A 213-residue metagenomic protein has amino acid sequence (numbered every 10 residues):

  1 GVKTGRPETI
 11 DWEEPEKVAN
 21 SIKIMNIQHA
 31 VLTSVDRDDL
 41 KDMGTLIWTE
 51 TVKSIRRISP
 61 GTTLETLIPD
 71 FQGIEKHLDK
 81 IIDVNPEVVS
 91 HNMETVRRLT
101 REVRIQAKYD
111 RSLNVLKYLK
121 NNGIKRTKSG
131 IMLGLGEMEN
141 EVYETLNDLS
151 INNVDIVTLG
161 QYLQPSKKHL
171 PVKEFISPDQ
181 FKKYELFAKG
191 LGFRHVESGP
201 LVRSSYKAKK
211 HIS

Functional and structural regions predicted by a protein language model:
G1-E14: Canonical Radical SAM [4Fe-4S] cluster-binding loop centered on the CxxxCxxC motif and its immediate flanking residues
E16-K17, K23-N26, E50-T62, K76 (+2 more regions): Auxiliary Fe-S-binding modules of radical SAM enzymes
A30-E50, G136-E141: Conserved glycine-rich "GG(E/T)P / GGGxP" loop and the immediately following alpha-helix in the radical SAM core
A30-L32, L64, V89-H91, V157 (+1 more regions): Hydrophobic residues within beta-strands of alpha/beta enzymes
L32, T66, S129-I131: Structural beta-sheet core signal
V35-R37, P69, M93-V96, Q161-Y162 (+1 more regions): Short, ordered loop/turn segments at secondary-structure junctions
D39-T51, R98-N114: Active-site-adjacent beta->alpha loops and helix N-cap segments on the catalytic face of soluble alpha/beta enzymes
